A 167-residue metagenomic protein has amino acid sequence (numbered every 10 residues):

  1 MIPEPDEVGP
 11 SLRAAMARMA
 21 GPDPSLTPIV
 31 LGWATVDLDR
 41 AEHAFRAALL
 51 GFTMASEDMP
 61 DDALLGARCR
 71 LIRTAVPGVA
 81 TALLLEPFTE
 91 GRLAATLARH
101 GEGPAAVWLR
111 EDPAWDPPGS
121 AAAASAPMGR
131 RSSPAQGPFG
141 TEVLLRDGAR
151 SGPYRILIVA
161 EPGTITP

Functional and structural regions predicted by a protein language model:
M1-T27, D61-L65, C69-F88, A106-R110 (+1 more regions): Vicinal oxygen chelate
L12-G51: N-terminal domain-onset segments
D37-M54, P113-S125: Amphipathic alpha-helical segments
S56-D58: A structural preference for short, hydrophobic beta-strand core positions in alpha/beta folds
L93: Zn2+-dependent peptidoglycan hydrolase active-site motif and core
L97-A98: Donor-sugar nucleotide-binding helix/loop cap in glycosyltransferases
E102-G103: Long, folded non-catalytic interaction modules
